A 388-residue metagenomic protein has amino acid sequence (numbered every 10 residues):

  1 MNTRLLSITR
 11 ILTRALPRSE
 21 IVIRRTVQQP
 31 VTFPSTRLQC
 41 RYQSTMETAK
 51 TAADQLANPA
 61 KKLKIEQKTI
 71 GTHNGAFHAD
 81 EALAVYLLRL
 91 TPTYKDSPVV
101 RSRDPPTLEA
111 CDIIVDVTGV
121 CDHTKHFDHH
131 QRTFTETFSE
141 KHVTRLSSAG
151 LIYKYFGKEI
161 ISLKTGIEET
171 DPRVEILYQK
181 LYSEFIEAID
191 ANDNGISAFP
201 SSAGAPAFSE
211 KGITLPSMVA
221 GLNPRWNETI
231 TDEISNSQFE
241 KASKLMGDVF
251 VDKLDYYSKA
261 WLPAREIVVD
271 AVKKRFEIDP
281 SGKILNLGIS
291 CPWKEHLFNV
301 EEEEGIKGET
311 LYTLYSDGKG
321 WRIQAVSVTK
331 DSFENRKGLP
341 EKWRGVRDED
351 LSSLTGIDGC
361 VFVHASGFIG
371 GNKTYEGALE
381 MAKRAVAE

Functional and structural regions predicted by a protein language model:
M1-T45: N-terminal mitochondrial targeting presequence
R4, R14, N58, K64 (+7 more regions): Short, flexible coil/linker elements and helix-boundary hinge sites characteristic of intrinsically disordered
C40-P224, E228, E334-E388: Replace "Mg2+/Mn2+-dependent" with "divalent metal-dependent
D96-P98, T170-D171, E266-V268, E304-I306: Short amphipathic alpha-helical surface micro-motifs
I186-S290: Hydrophobic, aromatic-enriched interface-forming segments
E266, K273-E388: Gly/His-enriched, cation/cofactor- and phosphate-binding structural elements
